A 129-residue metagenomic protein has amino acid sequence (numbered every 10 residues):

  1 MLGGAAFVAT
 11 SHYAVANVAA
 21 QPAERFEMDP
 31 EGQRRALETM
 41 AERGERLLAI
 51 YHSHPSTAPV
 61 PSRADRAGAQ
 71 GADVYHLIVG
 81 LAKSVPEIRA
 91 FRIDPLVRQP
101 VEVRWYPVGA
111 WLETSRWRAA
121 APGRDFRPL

Functional and structural regions predicted by a protein language model:
M1-L48, P55-L129: Conserved beta-strand-loop surface patch within small alpha/beta domains used for substrate/adaptor or ligand engagement
